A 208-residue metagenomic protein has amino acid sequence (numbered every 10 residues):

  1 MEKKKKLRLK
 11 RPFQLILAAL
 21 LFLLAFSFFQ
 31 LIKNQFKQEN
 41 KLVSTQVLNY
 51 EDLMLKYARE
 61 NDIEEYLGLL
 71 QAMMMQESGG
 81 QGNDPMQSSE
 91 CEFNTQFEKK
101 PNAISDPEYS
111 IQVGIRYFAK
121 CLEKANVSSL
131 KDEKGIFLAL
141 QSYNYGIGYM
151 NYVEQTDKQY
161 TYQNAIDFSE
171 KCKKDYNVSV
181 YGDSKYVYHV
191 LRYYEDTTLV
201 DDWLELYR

Functional and structural regions predicted by a protein language model:
E2-L48, L53, N61, E98-Q112 (+2 more regions): Non-catalytic cell-wall polysaccharide-engagement segments
L53-M54, G68-K100, G146: Cell-wall polysaccharide-cleaving catalytic domain and substrate-binding groove, primarily in peptidoglycan/chitin
E64: GGW-centered surface loops in extracellular recognition modules
